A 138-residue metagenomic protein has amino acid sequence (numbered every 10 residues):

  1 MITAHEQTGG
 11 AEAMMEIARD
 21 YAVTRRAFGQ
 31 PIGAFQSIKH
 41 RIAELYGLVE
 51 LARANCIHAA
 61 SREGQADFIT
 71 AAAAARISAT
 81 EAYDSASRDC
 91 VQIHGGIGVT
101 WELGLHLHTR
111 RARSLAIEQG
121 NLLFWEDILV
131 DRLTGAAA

Functional and structural regions predicted by a protein language model:
M1-A138: Alpha-helical interface subdomain recognition
